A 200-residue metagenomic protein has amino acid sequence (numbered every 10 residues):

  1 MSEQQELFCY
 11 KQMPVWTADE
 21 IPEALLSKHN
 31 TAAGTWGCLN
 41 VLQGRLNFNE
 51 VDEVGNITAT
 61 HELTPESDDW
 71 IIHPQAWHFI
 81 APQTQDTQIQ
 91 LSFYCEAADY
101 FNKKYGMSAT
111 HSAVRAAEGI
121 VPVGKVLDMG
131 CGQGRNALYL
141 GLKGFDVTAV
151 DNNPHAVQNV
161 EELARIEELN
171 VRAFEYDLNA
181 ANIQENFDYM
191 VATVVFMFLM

Functional and structural regions predicted by a protein language model:
P14-A33: Conserved short histidine dyad/triad with adjacent acidic residue
V54-P74: Short acidic-glycine-tyrosine-enriched beta hairpin
G106-V123: Conserved alpha-helix/loop element of class I SAM-dependent methyltransferases that forms part of the SAM/SAH-binding
V123-G132: Conserved class I S-adenosyl-L-methionine
D146-D151: Conserved SAM-binding motif I beta-strand of class I
N153-H155: Conserved SAM/SAH-binding beta-strand->alpha-helix loop
E167-L178: Conserved SAM-binding strand-loop segment of SAM-dependent methyltransferases
D188-M200: A short SAM/SAH-binding and catalytic strip from SAM-dependent methyltransferases
